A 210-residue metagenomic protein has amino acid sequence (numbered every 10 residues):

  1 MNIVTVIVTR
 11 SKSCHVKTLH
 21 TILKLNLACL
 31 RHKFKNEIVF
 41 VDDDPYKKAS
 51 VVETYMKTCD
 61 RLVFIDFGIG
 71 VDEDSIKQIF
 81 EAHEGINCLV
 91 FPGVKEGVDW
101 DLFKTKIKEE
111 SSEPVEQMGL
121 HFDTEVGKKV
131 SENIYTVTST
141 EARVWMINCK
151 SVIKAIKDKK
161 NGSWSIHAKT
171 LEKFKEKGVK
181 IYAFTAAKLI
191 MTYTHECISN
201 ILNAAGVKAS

Functional and structural regions predicted by a protein language model:
M1-K48, S210: N-proximal low-complexity "stem/linker" segments adjacent to membrane-targeting elements
T9-S11, I134-S210: C-terminal catalytic/acceptor-binding lobe
L23-I38, K57-T58, G85-C88, E172-Y182: Structural alpha-beta junctions
D43-E53, V71-D72: A short, glycine-/small-residue-rich helix N-cap motif at loop->alpha-helix starts within glycosyltransferase
A49-R61, E81-E84: Active-site nucleotide-sugar/metal-binding loop of Leloir-type enzymes
V52-E53, I76-F80, A168-E172: Short amphipathic alpha-helical segments and helix-helix/interface helices
C59-G70: Short beta-strand-to-loop acidic/aromatic patch adjacent to the donor-nucleotide binding site
D72-K160: Conserved catalytic core of nucleotide-sugar-dependent glycosyltransferases
